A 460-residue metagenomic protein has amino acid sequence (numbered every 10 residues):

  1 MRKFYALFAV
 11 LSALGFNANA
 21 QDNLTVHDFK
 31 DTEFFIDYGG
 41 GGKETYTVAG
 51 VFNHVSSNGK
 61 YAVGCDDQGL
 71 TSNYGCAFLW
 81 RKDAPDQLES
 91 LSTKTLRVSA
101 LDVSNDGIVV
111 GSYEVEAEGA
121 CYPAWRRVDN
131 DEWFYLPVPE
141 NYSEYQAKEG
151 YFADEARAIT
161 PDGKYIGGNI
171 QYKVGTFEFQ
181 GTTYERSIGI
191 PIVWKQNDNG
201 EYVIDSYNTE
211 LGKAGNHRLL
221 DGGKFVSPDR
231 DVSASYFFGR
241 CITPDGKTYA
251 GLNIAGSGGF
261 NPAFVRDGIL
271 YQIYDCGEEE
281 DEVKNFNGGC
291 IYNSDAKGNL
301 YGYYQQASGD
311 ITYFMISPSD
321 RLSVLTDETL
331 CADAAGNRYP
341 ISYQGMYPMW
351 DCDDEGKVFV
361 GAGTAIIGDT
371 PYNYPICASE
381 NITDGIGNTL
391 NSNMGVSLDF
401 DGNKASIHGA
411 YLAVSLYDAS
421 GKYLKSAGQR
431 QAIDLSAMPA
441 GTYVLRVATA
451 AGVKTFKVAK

Functional and structural regions predicted by a protein language model:
M1-F4, Q21, K460: Positively charged n-region of N-terminal signal peptides that target proteins for export
F4-A13: Sec-dependent N-terminal signal peptides
F8-A9, E132, G452: A periodicity- and composition-biased signal for non-globular, repetitive helical segments
L14, I192, A378, A451-K457: Short, low-complexity interaction segments enriched in Ser/Thr/Pro/Gly
F16-A20: Sec/Tat signal peptide C-region and signal peptidase I cleavage site
Q21-D384: Residue-level hotspots at or immediately adjacent to binding/recognition sites across diverse folds
T389-K460: C-terminal outer-membrane/trafficking sorting elements
